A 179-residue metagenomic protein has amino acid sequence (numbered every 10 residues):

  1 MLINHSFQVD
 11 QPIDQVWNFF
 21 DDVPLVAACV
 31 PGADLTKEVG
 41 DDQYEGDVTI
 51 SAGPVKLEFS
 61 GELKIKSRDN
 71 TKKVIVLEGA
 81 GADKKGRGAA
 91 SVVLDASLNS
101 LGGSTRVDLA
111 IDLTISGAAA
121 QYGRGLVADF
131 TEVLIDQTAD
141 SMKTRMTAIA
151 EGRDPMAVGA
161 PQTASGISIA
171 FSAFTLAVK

Functional and structural regions predicted by a protein language model:
M1-Q43, D47, S51-G53, S165-K179: Hydrophobic ligand-binding cavity/cleft-lining segments
L2-Q8, Q43-E45, E58-S60, V74 (+2 more regions): Intrinsic-disorder/low-complexity, polar/charged segments enriched in Ser/Thr/Lys/Arg/Asp/Glu/Gln
S6-Q8, T49, K64, S97-N99 (+1 more regions): Generic structural detector for well-ordered beta-strands
V16-F20, V26, I65, L109 (+1 more regions): Hydrophobic pocket/interface hotspot
E38-A80: Glycine-rich portal/gate segments that line the openings of hydrophobic small-molecule binding cavities
S67, G81-D129: Beta-strand/loop substructures that line and gate deep hydrophobic ligand-binding cavities in soluble
A118-P155: A conserved amphipathic terminal alpha-helix motif
D140-K179: Short, highly charged C-terminal tails/helix-capping segments
